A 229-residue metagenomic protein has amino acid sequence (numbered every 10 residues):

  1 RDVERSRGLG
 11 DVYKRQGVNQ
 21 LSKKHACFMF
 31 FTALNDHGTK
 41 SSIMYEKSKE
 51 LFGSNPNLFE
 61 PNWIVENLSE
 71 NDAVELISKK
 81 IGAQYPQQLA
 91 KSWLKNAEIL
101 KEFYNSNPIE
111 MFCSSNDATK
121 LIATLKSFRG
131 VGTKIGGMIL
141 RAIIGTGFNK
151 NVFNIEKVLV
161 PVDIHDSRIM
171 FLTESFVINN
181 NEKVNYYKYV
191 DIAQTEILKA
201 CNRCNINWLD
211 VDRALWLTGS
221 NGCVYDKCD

Functional and structural regions predicted by a protein language model:
D2-Y13: Single conserved hydrophobic/aromatic residue that forms the stacking wall/gate of nucleotide- or nucleobase-binding
K14-D72: Extended cationic-aromatic binding surfaces that line active-site or macromolecule-binding grooves and engage
V18, S22, D36, I81-Q88 (+4 more regions): Conserved aromatic-histidine-acidic binding/catalytic patches
N19-I43, K95-E98, R141, R168 (+1 more regions): Short, hydrophobic/amphipathic alpha-helical patches that form generic packing surfaces within helical domains
S22-F31, L89-A90, G136, V162-D163 (+2 more regions): Short runs of predominantly hydrophobic/aromatic residues within well-ordered alpha helices that form helix-helix
M29-A33, L76, K120-T124, H165 (+2 more regions): A general alpha-helix detector
F52-T146: Alpha-helical ds-nucleic-acid-binding substructure associated with the helix-hairpin-helix region of base-excision DNA
I143-D229: Accessory, usually C-terminal, subdomains that scaffold auxiliary metal cofactors
